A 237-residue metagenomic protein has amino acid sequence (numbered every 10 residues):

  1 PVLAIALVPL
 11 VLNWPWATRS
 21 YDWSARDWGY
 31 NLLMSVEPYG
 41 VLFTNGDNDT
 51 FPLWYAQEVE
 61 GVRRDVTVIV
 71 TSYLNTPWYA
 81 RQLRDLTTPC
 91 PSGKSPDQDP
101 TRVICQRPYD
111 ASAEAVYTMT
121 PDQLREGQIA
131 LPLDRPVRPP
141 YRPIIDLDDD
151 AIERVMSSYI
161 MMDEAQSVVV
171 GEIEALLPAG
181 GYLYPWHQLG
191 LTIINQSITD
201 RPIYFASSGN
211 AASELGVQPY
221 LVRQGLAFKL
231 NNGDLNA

Functional and structural regions predicted by a protein language model:
P1-V41, F51-A237: ER/secretory pathway lumenal C-terminal domains and tails of membrane proteins involved in glycoprotein biogenesis
